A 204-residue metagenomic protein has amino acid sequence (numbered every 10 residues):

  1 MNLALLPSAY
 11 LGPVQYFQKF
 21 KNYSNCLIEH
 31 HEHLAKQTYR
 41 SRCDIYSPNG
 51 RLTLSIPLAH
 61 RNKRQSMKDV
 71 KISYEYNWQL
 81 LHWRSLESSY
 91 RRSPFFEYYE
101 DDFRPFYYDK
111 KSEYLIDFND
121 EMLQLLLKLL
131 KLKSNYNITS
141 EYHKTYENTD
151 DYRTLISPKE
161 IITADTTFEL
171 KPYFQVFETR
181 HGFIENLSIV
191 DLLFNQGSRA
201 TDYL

Functional and structural regions predicted by a protein language model:
M1-L204: Residues lining hydrophobic/aromatic ligand-binding pockets adjacent to catalytic sites
